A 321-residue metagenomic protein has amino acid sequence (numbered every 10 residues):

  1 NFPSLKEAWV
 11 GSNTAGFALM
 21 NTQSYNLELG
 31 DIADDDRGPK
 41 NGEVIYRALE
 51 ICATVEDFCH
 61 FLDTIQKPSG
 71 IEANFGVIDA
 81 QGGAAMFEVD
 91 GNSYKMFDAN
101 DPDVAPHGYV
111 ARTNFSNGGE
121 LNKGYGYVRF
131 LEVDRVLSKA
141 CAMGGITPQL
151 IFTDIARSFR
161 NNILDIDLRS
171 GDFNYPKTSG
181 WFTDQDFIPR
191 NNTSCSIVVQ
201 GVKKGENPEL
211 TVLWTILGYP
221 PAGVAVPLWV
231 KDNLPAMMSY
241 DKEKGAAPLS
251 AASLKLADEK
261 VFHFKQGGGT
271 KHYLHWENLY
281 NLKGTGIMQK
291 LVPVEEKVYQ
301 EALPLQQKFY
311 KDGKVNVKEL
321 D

Functional and structural regions predicted by a protein language model:
N1-K6, V10-G11, A15-F17, N21-E50 (+2 more regions): C-terminal, well-structured catalytic/ligand-binding subdomain of enzymes
A53-H60, I65-Q66: A conserved hydrophobic secondary-structure block that centers on an alpha-helix together with its immediately flanking
K67-A73: Short arginine-rich
